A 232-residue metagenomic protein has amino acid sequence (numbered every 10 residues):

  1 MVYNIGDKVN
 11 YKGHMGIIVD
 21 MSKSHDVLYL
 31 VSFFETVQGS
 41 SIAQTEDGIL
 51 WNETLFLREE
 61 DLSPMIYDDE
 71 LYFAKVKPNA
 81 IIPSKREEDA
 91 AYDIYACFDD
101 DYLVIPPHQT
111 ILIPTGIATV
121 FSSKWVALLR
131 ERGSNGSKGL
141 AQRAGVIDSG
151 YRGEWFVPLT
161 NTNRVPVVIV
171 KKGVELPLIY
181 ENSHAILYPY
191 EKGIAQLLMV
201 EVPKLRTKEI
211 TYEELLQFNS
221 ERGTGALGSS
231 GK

Functional and structural regions predicted by a protein language model:
V2-D61: Basic/aromatic-rich interaction segments and small domains that mediate binding to polyanionic partners
D61-K232: DUTPase catalytic domain/fold
